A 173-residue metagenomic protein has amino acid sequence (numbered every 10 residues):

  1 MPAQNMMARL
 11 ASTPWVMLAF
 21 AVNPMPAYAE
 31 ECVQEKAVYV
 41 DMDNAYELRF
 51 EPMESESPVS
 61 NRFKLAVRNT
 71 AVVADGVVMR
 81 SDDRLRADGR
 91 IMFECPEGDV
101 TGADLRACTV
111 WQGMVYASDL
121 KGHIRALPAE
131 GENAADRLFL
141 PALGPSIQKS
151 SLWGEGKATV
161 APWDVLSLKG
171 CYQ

Functional and structural regions predicted by a protein language model:
M1-W15: Bacterial N-terminal signal peptides that target proteins for export
P24-P26: N-terminal signal peptide c-region/cleavage motif recognized by signal peptidases
Y28-V38: N-terminal helix-cap/turn-to-beta initiation motif at the start of protein domains
K36-R62: Short, solvent-exposed loop/hinge segments that bridge or flank secondary-structure elements
V38-M42, L48, A87, T101-C108 (+1 more regions): Extracellular/mature segments of secreted proteins
Y46-P52, A74-V78, V115, I124-P128: Broad, structure-driven detector of short, well-ordered beta-strand segments within folded domains
P58-A107, G170-Q173: Central antiparallel beta-sheet cores of small beta-barrel/beta-sandwich binding domains
G122-Q173: Glycine-rich, aromatic-bearing surface loops/beta-hairpins
